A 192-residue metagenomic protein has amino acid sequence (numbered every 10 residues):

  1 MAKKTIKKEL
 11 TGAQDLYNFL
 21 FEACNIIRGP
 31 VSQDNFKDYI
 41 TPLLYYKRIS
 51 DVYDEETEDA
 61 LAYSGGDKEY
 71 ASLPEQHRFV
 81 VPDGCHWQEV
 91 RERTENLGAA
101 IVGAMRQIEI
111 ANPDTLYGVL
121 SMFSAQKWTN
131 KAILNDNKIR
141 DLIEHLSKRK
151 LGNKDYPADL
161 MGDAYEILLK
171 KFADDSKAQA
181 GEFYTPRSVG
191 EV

Functional and structural regions predicted by a protein language model:
M1-V192: Non-catalytic, mostly N-terminal accessory regions of nucleic-acid modification and defense proteins
